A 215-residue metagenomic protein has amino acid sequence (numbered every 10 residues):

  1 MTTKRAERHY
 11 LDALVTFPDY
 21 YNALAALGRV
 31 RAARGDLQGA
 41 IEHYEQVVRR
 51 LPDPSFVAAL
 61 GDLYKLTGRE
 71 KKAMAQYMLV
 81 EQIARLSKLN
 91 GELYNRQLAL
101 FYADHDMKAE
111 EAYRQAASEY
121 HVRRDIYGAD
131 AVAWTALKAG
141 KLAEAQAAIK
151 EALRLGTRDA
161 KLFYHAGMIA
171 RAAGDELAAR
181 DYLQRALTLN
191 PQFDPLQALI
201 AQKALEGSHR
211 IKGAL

Functional and structural regions predicted by a protein language model:
D12-A13, Q46-V47, V80, S118-E119 (+2 more regions): Canonical positions in the second alpha-helix
T16-F17, R49-L51, I83, S87 (+3 more regions): Structural marker of alpha-solenoid helical repeat scaffolds
Y20, D53-P54, D125-I126, D159 (+1 more regions): Residue-level recognition of tetratricopeptide repeat
A23, F56-V57, N90, G128-A129 (+2 more regions): TPR alpha-solenoid repeat register
A26, A59, A131-V132, H165 (+2 more regions): Canonical tetratricopeptide repeat
A33-R34, L66, D104-H105, K138 (+3 more regions): Register position in tetratricopeptide repeats
